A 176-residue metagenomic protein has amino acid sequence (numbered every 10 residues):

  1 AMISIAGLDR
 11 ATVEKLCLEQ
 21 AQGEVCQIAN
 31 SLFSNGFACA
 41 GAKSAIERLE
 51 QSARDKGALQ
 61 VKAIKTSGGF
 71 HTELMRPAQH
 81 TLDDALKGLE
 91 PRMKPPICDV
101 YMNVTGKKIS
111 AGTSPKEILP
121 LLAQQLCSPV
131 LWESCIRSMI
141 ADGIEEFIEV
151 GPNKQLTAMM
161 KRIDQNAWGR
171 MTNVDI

Functional and structural regions predicted by a protein language model:
A1-P120, Q124-Q125: Alpha/beta catalytic cores of group-transfer enzymes, especially the acyltransferase/condensing modules of polyketide
D84, P91-I176: Acyltransferase/transacylase module recognition
